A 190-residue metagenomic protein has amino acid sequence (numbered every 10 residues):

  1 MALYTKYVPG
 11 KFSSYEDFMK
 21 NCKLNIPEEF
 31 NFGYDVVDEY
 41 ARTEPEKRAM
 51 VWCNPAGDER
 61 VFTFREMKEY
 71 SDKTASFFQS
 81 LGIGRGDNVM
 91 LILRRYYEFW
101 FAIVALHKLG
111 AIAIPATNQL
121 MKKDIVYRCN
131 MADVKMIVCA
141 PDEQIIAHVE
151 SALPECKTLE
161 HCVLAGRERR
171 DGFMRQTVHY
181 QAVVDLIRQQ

Functional and structural regions predicted by a protein language model:
M1-A2, M90-I92, P115: Short acidic/polar alpha-helix capping motifs at helix-coil junctions
M1-F62, E66-Q79, E155-C156, E168-R169: N-lobe entry segment of adenylate-forming
E39-Y40, F77-L81, Y127, M131 (+2 more regions): A generic secondary-structure signal
Y40-A41, P141, G166, I187: A general structural signal marking secondary-structure boundaries and capping sites
E46, M50-V104, M121-V126, R175-D185: Conserved AMP-binding/adenylate-forming core of the ANL superfamily
F101-V104, K108-Y180: Structural core segment of the AMP-binding/adenylate-forming
